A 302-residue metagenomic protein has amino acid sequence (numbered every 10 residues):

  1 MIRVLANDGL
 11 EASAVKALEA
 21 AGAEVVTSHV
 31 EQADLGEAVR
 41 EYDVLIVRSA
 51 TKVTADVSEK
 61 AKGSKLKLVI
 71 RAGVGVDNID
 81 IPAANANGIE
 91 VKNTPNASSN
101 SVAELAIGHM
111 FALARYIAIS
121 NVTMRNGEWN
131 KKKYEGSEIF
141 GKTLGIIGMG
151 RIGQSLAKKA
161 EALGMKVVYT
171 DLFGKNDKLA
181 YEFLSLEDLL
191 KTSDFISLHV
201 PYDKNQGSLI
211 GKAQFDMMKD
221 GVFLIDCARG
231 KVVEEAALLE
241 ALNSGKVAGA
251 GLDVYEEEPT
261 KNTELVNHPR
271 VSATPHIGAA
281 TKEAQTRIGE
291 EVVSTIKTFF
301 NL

Functional and structural regions predicted by a protein language model:
M1-K92, K191, G211-A213, M217: An N-terminal-biased, well-structured beta-alpha scaffold segment characteristic of Rossmann-like dinucleotide-binding
I2-L5, V25-V26, S99-S101, M110 (+7 more regions): Structural/interface elements that position substrates and couple domains in central-metabolism enzymes
G22-V26, G88-I89, L179-L186, P269-S272: Active-site regions of enzymes building and remodeling cell-envelope glycoconjugates
K52-V57, L172-E264, A280: Rossmann-like adenosine-cofactor binding region
N85, K92-L105, I119, N130 (+2 more regions): C-terminal helix-to-coil terminal segments
N87-I89, T94-T143, I147, S155-K158 (+1 more regions): Phosphate-binding beta-alpha-beta segment of Rossmann-like dinucleotide-binding domains, i.e., the NAD(P)
I152: Hydrophobic/small residue at the entry helix of a nucleotide-binding pocket
